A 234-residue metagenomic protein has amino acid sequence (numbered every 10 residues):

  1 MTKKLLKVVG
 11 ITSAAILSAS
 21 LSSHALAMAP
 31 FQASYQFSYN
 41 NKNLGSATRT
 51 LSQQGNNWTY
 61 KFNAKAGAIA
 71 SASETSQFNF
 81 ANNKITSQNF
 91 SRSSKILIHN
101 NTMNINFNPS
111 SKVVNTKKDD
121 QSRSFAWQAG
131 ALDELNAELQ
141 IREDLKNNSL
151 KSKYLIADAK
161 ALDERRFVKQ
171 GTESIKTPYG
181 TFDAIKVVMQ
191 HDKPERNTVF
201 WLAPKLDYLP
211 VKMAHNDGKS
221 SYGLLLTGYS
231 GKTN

Functional and structural regions predicted by a protein language model:
T2-S13: Bacterial N-terminal signal peptides that target proteins for export
I16, G130, Q170: Residue-level signal for pocket-adjacent positions within structured domains
I16-A25: C-terminal segment of classical bacterial N-terminal signal peptides
L26-P109, K146-N234: Acidic, serine/threonine-rich low-complexity disordered tracts
H99-L145: Hydrophobic, well-structured mid-protein blocks that either form specific transmembrane helices
